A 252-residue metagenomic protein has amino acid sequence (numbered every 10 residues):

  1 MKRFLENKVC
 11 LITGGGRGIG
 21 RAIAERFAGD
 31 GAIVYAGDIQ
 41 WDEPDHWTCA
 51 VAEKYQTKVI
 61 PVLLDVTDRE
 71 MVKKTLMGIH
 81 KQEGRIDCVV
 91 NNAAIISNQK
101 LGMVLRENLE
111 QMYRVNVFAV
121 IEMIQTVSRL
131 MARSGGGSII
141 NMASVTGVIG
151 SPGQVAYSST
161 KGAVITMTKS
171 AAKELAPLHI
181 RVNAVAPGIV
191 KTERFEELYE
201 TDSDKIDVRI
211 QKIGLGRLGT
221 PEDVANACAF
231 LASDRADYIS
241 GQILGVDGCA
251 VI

Functional and structural regions predicted by a protein language model:
D30-W47: Conserved glycine-rich Rossmann-like NAD(P)H-binding loop of the short-chain dehydrogenase/reductase
I86, K100-L101, N108-Y113, R209: Substrate-binding pocket helix/loop in short-chain dehydrogenase/reductase
G102, I149-V155, P177-L178, G216 (+1 more regions): Active-site loop immediately N-terminal to the catalytic Tyr-X3-Lys motif of short-chain dehydrogenase/reductase
I124, T160, T168: Active-site helix of classical SDR
R129, K173-P177, D237: Alpha-helical segment proximal to the catalytic Tyr-Lys
S144: Residue(s) in the substrate-gating loop at a strand-loop-helix junction that position the organic substrate next
I149, A229, S240-I252: Short C-terminal tail/terminal secondary-structure segment of NAD(P)H-dependent dehydrogenase/reductase domains
